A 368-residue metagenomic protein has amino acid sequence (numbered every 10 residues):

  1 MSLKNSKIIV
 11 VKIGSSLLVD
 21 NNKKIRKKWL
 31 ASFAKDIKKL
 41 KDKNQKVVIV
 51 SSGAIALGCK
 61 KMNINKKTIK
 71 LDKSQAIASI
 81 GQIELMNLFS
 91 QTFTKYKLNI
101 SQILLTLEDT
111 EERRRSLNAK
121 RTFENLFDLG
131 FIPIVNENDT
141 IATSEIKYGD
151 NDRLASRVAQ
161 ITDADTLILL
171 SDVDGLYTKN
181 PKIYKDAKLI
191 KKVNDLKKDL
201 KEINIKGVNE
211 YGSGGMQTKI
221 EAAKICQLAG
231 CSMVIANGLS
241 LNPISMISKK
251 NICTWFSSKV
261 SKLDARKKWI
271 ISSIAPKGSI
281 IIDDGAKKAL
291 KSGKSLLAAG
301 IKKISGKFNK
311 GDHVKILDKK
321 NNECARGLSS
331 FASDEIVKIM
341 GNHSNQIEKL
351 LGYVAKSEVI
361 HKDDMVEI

Functional and structural regions predicted by a protein language model:
M1-K66, L71-N99, I103-I368: C-terminal catalytic "cap/lid" subdomain
